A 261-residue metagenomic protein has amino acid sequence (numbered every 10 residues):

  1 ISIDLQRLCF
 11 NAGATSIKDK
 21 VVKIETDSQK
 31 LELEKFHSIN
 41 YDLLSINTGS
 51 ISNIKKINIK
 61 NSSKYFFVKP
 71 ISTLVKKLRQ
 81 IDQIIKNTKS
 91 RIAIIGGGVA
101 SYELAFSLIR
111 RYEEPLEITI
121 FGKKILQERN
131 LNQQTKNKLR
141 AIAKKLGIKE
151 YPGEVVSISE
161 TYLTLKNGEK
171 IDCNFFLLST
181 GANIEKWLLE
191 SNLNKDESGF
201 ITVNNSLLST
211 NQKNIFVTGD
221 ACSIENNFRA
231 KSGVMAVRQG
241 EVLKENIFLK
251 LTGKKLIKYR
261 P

Functional and structural regions predicted by a protein language model:
I1, L104-G153: Rossmann-like dinucleotide-binding cores of NAD(P)H-dependent redox enzymes
N11-R91, L177: FAD-binding core/adjacent interface of flavoenzyme oxidoreductases
G13-T15, Y65, G147-K149, G153 (+1 more regions): Short, conserved active-site loop motifs that form the nucleotide-linked donor/cofactor pocket
I17-K20, E25-T26, G122, Y151-E154 (+1 more regions): Short loop/edge segments at beta-strand edges and connector loops that shape dinucleotide/nucleotide cofactor-binding
T48-G49, N167, T180-G181: Glycine-rich, N-terminal phosphate-binding loop of Rossmann-like dinucleotide-binding domains
S63-T88, K170-E241, E245-F248: FAD-site-proximal beta/loop scaffold in flavoenzymes
L78-F121: Rossmann-like NAD(P)H-binding beta-loop-alpha module
T119, R229, N246-P261: Active-site-proximal substrate-binding core of FAD-dependent oxidoreductases
